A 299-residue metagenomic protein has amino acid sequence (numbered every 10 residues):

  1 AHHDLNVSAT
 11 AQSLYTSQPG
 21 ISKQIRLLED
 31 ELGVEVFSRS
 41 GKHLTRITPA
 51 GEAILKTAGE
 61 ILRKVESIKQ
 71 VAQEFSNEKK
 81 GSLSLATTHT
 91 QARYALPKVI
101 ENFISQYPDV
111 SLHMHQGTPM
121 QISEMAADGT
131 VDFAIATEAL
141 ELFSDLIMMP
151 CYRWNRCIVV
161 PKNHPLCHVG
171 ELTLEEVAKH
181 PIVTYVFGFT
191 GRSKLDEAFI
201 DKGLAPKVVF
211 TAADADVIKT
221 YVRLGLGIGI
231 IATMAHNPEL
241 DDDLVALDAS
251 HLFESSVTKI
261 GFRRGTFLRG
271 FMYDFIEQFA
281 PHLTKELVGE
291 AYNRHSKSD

Functional and structural regions predicted by a protein language model:
A1-P19: Short helix-boundary/capping micro-motifs
E29-P49: A short LG(V/I)-centered, amphipathic sequence patch enriched for acidic residue(s) preceding the LG motif
E31-L32, I54-S76, F275: Alpha-helical linker/hinge and terminal dimerization helices associated with HTH transcriptional regulators
K80-L142, T211-A212: Central regulatory/effector-binding core of bacterial HTH transcription factors
Q106, G117-H180, T233-E239, F253-E254: Acidic, Gly/Pro-rich loop/turn segments at junctions of secondary structure
T118-V131, T137, T190-V245, H295: Hydrophobic hinge/microswitch elements
F143-W154, D216-G265, D274: Beta-alpha-beta core module
L166-C167, P181-K202, L268-E277, L283-S296: Secondary-structure junction motif
